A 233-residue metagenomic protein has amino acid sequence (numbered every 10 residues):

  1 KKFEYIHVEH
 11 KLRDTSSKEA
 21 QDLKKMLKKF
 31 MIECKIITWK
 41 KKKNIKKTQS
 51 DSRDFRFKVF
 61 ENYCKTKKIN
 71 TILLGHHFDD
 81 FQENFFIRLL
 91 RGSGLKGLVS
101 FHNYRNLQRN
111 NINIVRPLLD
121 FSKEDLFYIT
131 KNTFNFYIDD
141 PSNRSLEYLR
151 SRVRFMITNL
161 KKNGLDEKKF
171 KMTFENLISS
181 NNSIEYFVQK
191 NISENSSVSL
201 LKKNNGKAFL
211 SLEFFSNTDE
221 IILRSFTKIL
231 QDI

Functional and structural regions predicted by a protein language model:
K1, V8-H10, W39-K41, F55 (+4 more regions): AMP-forming adenylation/ATP pyrophosphatase catalytic core
K1-M156: Core alpha/beta nucleotide-donor-binding catalytic domains of modification enzymes
F136-D139, L165-F170, I184: Short, structured loop/turn "capping" segments at alpha-beta junctions
N143-S151, K168-S179: Internal, active-site/partner-interface "lid" segment
